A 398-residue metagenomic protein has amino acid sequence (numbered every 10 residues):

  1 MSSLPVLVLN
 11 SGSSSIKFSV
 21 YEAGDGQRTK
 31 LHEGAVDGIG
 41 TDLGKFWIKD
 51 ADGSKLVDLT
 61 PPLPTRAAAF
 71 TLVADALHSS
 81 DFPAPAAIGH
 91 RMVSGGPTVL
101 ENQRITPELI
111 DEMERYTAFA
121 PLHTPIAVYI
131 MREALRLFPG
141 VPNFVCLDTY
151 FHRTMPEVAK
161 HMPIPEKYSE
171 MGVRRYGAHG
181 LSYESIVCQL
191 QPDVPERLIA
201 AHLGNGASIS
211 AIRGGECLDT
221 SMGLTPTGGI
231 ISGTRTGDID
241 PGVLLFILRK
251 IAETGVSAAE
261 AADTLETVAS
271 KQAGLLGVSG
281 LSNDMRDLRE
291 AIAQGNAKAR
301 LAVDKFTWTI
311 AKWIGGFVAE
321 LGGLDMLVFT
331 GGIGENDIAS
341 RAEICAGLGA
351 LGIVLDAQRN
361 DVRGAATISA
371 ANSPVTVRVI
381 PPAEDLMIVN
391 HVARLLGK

Functional and structural regions predicted by a protein language model:
V6, S15-L63: Short glycine-rich, Thr/Ser-proximal phosphate-binding strand/loop in the N-terminal lobe of ATP-dependent enzymes
D75-A86, L190-V194, I314-D325: Phosphate/pyrophosphate-binding loops at sites that engage ATP/ADP/AMP, CoA/4′-phosphopantetheine, polyphosphate
L77-H123, P142-F144, Y150-H161: Short beta-strand-loop/turn "lid" adjacent to the catalytic site in phosphate-handling enzymes
F151-R249: Glycine-rich phosphate-binding loop of actin/hexokinase-like ATP-binding domains
S257-A258, T267, G274-V278, M285-E320: Adenine-nucleotide phosphate-binding core of ATP-dependent small-molecule kinases
D325-L348: Glycine-rich phosphate-binding loops at beta-strand->alpha-helix junctions
G364-K398: Structural signal for terminal/edge beta-strands and the immediately following C-terminal loop/tail that closes
